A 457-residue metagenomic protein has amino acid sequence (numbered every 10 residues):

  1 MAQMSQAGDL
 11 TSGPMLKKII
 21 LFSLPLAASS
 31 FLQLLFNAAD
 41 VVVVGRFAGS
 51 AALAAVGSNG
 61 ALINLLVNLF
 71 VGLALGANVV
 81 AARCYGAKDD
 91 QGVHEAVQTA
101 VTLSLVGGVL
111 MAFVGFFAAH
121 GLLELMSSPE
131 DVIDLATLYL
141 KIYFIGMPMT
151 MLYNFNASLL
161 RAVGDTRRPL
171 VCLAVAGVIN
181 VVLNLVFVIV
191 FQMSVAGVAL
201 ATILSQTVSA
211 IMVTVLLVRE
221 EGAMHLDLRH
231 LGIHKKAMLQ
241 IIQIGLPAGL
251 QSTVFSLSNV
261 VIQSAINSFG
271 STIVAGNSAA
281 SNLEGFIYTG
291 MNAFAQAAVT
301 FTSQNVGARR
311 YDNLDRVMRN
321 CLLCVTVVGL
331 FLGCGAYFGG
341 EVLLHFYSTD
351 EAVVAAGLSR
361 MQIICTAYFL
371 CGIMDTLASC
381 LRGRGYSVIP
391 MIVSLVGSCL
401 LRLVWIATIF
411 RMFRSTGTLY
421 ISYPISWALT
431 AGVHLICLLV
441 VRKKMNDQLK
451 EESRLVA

Functional and structural regions predicted by a protein language model:
M1-S23, A81-G146, I179, V190-L246 (+2 more regions): Short alpha-helical transmembrane segments in multi-pass integral membrane proteins
S12, L16-L35, A39, L62-L69 (+8 more regions): Residue-level signal for short hydrophobic patches within transmembrane helices of multi-pass membrane transporters
K17, L32-Q33, F70-V71, M111 (+8 more regions): Alpha-helical transmembrane segments of multi-pass membrane transport proteins
L21-D40, I142, A176, S205-S209 (+4 more regions): Transmembrane helical elements of multi-pass membrane transporters/channels
F31, L35-A54, L123-E130, V186-M193 (+4 more regions): Helix-terminus/linker motif at the lipid-water interface of multi-pass membrane proteins
A38-V42, F113, G121, F155-L159 (+8 more regions): Alpha-helical transmembrane segments of multipass membrane proteins
L53-F113, T150-P169, Q263, G276-G340 (+1 more regions): Small-residue-rich hydrophobic transmembrane alpha-helices
A74, I142-R161, P169-G177, V198-V213 (+4 more regions): Short runs within selected transmembrane alpha-helices of multi-pass transporters and secretion channels
